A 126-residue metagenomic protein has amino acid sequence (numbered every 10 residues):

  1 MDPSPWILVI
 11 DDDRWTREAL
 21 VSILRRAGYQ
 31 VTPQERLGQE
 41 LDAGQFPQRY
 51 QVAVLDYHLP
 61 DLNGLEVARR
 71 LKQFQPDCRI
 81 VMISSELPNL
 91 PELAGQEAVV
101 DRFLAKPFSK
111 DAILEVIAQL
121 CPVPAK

Functional and structural regions predicted by a protein language model:
M1-L8, R14, E18, R49 (+1 more regions): Non-catalytic signal-transmission and effector/linker regions of two-component phosphorelay proteins
R14-T32: Two-component/phosphorelay signaling modules centered on CheY-like receiver
P33-V52: Acidic, metal-coordinating helix/loop segments flanking the phosphotransfer/catalytic sites of two-component signaling
R36, N63-E66: Acidic catalytic/metal-coordinating carboxylates
D56, S84: Active-site residues of response regulator receiver
L65-P76: Short amphipathic alpha-helix used as the core "switch/output" element in two-component signaling
E66, L87-F103, D111, E115: Alpha4 helix (beta4-alpha4-beta5 surface) of REC/receiver domains from two-component response regulators
K106: A Lys-centered signature of the CheY-like receiver
